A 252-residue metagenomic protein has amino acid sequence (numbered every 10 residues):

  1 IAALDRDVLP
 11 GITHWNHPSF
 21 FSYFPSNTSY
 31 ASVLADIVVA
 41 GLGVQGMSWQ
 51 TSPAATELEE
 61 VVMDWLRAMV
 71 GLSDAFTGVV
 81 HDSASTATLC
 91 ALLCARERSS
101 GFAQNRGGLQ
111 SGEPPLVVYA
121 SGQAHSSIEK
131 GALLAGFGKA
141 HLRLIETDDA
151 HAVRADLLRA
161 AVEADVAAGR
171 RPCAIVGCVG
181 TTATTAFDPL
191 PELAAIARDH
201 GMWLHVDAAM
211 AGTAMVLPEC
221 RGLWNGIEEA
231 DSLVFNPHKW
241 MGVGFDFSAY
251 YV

Functional and structural regions predicted by a protein language model:
I1-A75: N-terminal entrance/gating region of PLP-dependent enzymes' catalytic architecture
V79-V80: Interfacial segments of alpha-helical transmembrane regions
S83, A87-V252: Conserved PLP-enzyme active-site core in the AAT-like
